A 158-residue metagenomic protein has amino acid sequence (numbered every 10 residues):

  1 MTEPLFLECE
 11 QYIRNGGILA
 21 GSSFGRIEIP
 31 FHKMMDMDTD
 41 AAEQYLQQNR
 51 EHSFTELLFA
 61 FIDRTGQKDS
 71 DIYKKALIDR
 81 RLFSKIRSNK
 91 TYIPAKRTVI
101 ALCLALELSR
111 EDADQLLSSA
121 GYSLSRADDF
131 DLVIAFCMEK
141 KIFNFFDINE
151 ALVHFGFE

Functional and structural regions predicted by a protein language model:
M1-S53: N-terminal flexible/basic segments that precede or flank functional cores
M34-K68, F146, H154-F155: A short, Lys/Arg-rich alpha-helix, primarily the initiator
F61, K75, I86, L116: Residues in the recognition helix of alpha-helical DNA-binding motifs
I62, Y73, C103: The alpha-helix within a helix-turn-helix
G66-K85: Short alpha-helical DNA-recognition segment
K90-A105: Short, basic-rich loop-to-helix N-cap that marks the start of a DNA-contacting helix
L108-S123: Short C-terminal boundary/hinge segments that cap the last helix of small helical domains
S119-E158: Helix-turn-helix/homeodomain-like alpha-helical modules used for DNA recognition and transcription-factor dimerization
